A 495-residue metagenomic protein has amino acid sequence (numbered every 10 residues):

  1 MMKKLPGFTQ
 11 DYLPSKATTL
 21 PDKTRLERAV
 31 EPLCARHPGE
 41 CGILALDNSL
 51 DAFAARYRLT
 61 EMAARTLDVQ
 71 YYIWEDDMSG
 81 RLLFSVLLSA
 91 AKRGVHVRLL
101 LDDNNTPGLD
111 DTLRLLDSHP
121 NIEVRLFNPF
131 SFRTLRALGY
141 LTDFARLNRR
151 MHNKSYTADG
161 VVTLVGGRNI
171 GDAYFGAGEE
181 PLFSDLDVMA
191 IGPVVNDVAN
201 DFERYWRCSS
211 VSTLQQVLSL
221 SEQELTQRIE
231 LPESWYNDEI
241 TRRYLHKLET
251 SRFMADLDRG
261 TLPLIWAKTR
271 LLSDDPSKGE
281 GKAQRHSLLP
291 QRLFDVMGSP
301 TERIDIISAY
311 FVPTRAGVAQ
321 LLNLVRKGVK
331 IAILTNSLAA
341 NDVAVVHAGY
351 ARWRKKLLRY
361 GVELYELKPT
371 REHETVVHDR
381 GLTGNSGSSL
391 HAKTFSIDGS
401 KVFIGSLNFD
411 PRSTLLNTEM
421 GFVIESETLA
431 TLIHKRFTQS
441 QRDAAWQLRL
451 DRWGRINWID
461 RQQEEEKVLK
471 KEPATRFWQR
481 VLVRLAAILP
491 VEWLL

Functional and structural regions predicted by a protein language model:
M1-H152, A158-L495: Charged, low-complexity intrinsically disordered terminal segments
